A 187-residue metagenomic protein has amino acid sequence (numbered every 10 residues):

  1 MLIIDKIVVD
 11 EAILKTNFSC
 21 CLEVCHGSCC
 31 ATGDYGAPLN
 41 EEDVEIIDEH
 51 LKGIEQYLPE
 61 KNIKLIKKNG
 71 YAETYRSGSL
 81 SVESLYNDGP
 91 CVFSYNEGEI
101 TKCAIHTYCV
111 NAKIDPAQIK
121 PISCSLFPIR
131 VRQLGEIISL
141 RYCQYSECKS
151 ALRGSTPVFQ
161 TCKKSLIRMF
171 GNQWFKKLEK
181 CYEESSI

Functional and structural regions predicted by a protein language model:
M1-I187: Short loop/turn segments that flank or connect secondary-structure elements
